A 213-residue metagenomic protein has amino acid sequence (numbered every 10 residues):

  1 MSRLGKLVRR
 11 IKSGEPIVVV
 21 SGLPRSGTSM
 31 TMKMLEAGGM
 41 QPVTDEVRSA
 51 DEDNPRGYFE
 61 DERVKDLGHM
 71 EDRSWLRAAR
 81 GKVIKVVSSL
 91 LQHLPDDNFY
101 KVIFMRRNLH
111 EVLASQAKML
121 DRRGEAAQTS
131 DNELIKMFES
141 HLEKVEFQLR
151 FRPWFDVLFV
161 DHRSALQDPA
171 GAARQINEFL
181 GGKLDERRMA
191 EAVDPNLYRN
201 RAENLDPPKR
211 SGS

Functional and structural regions predicted by a protein language model:
M1-R80, D194-N204, K209-G212: PAPS-dependent sulfotransferase catalytic core
E15, E36, E46, E52 (+11 more regions): Glutamate identity and glutamate-enriched acidic tracts
S29, E46, V64-K65, M70-R73 (+7 more regions): A generic structural micro-environment signature that highlights single residues at secondary-structure boundaries
T31, L91, V112-L113, R122 (+2 more regions): A periodicity- and composition-biased signal for non-globular, repetitive helical segments
M32-L35, T44, F99, F104 (+4 more regions): Generic hydrophobic, helix-prone segments enriched in Leu/Val/Ile
V47-P55, R150-S213: The conserved 3'-phosphoadenosine-5'-phosphosulfate
V83-L184: PAPS-dependent sulfotransferase catalytic domain
